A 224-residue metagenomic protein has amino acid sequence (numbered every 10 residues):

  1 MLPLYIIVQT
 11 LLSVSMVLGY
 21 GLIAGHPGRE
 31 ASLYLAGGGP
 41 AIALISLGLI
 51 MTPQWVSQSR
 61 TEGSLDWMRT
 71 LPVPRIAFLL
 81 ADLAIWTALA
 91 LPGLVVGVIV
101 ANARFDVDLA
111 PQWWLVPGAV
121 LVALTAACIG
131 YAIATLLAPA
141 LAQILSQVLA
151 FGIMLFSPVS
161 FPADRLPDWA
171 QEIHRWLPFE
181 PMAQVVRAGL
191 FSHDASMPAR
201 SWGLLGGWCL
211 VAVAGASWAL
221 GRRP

Functional and structural regions predicted by a protein language model:
M1-H26, L33-G48, L149-M154, G207-W208: Hydrophobic alpha-helical transmembrane segments of multi-pass membrane transport/permease proteins
L4-Q9, G38-I42, S46, I50-Q54 (+4 more regions): Alpha-helical transmembrane segments of multi-pass integral membrane proteins
S15, G19-Y20, S32-R104: Hydrophobic alpha-helical transmembrane segments of multi-pass membrane transport proteins
Y20, A24-H26, L136-W176, E180: Transmembrane helix segments
Y20-R29, P53, A101-L109, A134-A138 (+3 more regions): Short helix-capping/hinge motifs at transmembrane helix termini and TM-loop junctions
R75-I76, L80-S146, S196-G206, L210-A214: Alpha-helical transmembrane segments and their short interhelical loops
F105-L109, S157-A212: Membrane-interfacial helix-loop-helix junctions in multi-pass membrane proteins
S217-P224: Membrane-interface capping segments at transmembrane-helix boundaries
